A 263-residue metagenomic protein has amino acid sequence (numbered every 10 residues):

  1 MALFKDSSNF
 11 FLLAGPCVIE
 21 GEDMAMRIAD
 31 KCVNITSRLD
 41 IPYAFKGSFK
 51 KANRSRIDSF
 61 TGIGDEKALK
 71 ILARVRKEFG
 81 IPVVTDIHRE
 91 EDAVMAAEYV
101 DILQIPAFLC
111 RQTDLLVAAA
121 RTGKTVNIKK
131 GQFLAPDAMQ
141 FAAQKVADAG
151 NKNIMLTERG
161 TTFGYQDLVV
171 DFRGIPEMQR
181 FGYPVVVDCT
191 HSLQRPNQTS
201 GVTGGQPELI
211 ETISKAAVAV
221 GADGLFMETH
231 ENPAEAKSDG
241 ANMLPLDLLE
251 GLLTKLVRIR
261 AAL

Functional and structural regions predicted by a protein language model:
M1-L13, K70, A261-L263: N-terminal amphipathic alpha-helix/helix-capping segment at the start of soluble metabolic enzymes
N9-L13, D40-K46, P82-V84, D101-I102 (+4 more regions): Structural preference for beta-strand elements that scaffold enzyme active sites
L12, P16-M24, Y43-D65, T229-D239: Glycine-rich, proline-tolerant flexible connector loops at the mouths of alpha/beta enzymes
A14-R27, S55-I63, I81-D86, I105-F108 (+2 more regions): Active-site mouth loops of central-metabolism enzymes
K31-L39, D58-V84, A119-T125, I175-V185 (+2 more regions): Alpha-helix-loop-beta-strand connector modules within alpha/beta enzyme cores
F45, T199-L263: C-terminal alpha-helical cap/extension of soluble enzyme domains
I63-G64, E78-D92, D101-D114, T125-P136 (+1 more regions): Catalytic beta/alpha-barrel core
G123, N127-T229: Catalytic alpha/beta core domains of metabolic enzymes, predominantly
